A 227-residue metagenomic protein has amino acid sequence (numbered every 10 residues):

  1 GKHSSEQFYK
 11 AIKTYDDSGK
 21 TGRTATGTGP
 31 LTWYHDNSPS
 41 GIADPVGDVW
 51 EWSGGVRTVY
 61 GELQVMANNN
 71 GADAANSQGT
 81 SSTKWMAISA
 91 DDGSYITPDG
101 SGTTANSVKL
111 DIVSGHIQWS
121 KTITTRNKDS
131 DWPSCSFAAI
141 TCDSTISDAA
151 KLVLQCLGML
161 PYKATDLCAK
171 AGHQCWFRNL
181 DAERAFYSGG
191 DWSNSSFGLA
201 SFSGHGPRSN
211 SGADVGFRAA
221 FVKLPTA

Functional and structural regions predicted by a protein language model:
G1-A11: A conserved beta-strand-loop-helix scaffold within acyl/acetyltransferase catalytic domains
Y9-G22, G27-G29, D36-P39, P45 (+2 more regions): C-terminal, surface-exposed recognition/capping segments
V59-N69: A short, polar/charged loop-to-alpha-helix boundary motif
A67-G71, S77-G79: An exposed, glycine/acidic-rich loop-and-rim segment of catalytic or binding clefts
